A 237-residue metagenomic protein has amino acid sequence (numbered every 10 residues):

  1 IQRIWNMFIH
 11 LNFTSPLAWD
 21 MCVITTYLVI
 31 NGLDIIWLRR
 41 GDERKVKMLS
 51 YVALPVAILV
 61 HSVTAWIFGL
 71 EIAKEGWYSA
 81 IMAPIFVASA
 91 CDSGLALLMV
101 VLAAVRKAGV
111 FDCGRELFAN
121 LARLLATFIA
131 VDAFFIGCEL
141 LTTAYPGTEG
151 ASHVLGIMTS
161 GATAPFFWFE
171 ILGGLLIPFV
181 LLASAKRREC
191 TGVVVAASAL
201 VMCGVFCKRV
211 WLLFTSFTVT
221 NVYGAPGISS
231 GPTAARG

Functional and structural regions predicted by a protein language model:
I1-W19, V23: Membrane helical hairpin/interfacial module
Q2, V180, V210-W211: Alpha-helical hydrophobic packing sites
I4-W5, A144, L213-F214: Hydrophobic positions within alpha-helical membrane elements
M7, S152-T159, V219-R236: Short, membrane-exposed interhelical loops at transmembrane-helix boundaries
L17, M21-T191, G204-C207: Long, contiguous internal "core" modules enriched in hydrophobic/ aromatic residues
I67, C207-N221: Hydrophobic alpha-helical transmembrane segments of integral membrane proteins
V193-C203: Central hydrophobic cores of alpha-helical transmembrane segments in multi-pass integral membrane proteins
